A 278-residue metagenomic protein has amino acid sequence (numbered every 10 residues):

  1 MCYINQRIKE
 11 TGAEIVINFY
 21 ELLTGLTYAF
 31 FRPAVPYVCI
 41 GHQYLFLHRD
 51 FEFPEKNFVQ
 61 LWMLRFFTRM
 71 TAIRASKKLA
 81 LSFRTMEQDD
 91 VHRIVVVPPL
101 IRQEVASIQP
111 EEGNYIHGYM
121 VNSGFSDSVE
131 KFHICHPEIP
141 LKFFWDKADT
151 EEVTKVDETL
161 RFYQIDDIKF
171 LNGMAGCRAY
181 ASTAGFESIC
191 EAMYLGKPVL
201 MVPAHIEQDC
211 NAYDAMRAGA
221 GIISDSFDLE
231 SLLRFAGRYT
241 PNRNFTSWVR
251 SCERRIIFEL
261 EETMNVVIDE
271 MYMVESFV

Functional and structural regions predicted by a protein language model:
M1-V16, L22-L23: Conserved nucleotide-sugar donor-binding subdomain of glycosyltransferases
G12-I15, K77, Y115, R178-A179: Structural motif
V16-F19, N172-N211: A donor-sugar binding/catalytic signature common to diverse glycosyltransferases and related nucleotide-sugar
Y20-L23, S82-M86, F143-E152: Short, polar loop motifs at secondary-structure junctions
F31-V96: Active-site-proximal region of nucleotide-activated glycan assembly enzymes, centered on histidine/acidic-rich loops
P98-G176: Donor-nucleotide binding loops and adjacent catalytic segments primarily of GT-B fold Leloir glycosyltransferases
E151-K155, P198-N242: Nucleotide-sugar donor-binding patch of glycosyltransferase catalytic domains
R234-V278: C-terminal amphipathic helix plus adjacent low-complexity, charged tail appended to glycosyltransferase catalytic
